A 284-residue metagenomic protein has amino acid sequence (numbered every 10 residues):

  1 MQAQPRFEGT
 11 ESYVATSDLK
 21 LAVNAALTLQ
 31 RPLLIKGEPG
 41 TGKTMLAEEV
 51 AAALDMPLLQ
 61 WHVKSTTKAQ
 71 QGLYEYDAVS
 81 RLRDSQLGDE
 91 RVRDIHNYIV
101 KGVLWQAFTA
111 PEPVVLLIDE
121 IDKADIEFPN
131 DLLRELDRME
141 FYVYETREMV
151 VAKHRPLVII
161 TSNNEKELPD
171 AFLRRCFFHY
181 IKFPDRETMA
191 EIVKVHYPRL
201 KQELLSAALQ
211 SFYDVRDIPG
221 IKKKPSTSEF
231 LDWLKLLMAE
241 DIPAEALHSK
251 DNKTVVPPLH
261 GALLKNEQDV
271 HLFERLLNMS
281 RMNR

Functional and structural regions predicted by a protein language model:
M1-R284: C-terminal regulatory/interaction module of P-loop NTP-utilizing enzymes
